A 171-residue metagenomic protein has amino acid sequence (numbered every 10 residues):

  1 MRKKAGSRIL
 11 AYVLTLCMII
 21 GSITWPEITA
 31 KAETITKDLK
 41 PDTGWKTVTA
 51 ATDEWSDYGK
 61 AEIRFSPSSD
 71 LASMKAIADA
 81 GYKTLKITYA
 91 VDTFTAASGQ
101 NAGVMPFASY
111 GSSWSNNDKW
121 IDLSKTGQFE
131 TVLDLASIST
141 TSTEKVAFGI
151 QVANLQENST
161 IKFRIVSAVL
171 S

Functional and structural regions predicted by a protein language model:
M1-G6: N-terminal secretory signal peptides that target proteins for export/translocation
S7-I19: Sec-dependent N-terminal signal peptides
I20-T34: Sec-dependent signal peptide cleavage junction
A32-A50: Extracellular carbohydrate-recognition regions
T43-W45, T52-I138, S159-R164, L170: Extracellular ligand-binding interfaces
I138-I150: Noncatalytic modules at the cell exterior or secretory-pathway interfaces, chiefly beta-strand-rich lectin/adhesion
I150-N158: Short beta-strand-plus-loop segments that form exposed binding edges in beta-rich domains
